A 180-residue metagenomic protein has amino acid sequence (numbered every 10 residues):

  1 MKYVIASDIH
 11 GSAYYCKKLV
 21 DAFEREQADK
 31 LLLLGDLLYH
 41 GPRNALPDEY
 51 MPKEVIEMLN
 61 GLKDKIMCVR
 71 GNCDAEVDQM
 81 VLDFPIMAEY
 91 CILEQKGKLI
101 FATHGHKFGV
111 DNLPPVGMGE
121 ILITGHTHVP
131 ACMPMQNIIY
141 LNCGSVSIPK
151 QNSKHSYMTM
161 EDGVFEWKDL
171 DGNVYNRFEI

Functional and structural regions predicted by a protein language model:
M1, E179-I180: Short, Lys/Arg-enriched, disordered terminal segments
K2-Q95: Core catalytic region of metal-dependent phosphoesterases/phosphodiesterases, especially metallo-beta-lactamase-like
I5, L32, A102-H104, I123: Structural motif
D8-I9, D36, N72, H104-G105 (+2 more regions): Fold-independent oxyanion-binding glycine-rich loops and adjacent beta-strand/coil segments at enzyme active sites
H40-R43, E76-Q79, F101, V110-N112 (+1 more regions): Short acidic/glycine-rich loop or secondary-structure boundary segments that cap or lie
L59, L93, A102-H104, G144: Generic structural signal for conserved hydrophobic packing positions in ordered secondary structure
F84, A88, L99, H106-F178: Conserved beta-sheet core of the metallophosphoesterase superfamily
